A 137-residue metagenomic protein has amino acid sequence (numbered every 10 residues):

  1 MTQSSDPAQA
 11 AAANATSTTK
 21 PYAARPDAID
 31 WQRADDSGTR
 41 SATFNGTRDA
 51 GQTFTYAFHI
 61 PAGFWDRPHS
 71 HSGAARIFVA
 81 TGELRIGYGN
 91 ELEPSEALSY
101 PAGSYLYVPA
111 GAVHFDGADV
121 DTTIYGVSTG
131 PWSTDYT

Functional and structural regions predicted by a protein language model:
Q3-F54, A97: A short, N-terminal "cap"/entry segment at the start of jelly-roll beta-barrel domains of the cupin/DSBH fold
T19-Y22, S95, F115-T137: Double-stranded beta-helix
D35-T39, D66, V113-D116, D135: Membrane-topology and secretion signals of cell-surface/extracellular proteins
T47-D49, L84, N90-G111: Short acidic-glycine-tyrosine-enriched beta hairpin
T55, W65-R67, A74, S95 (+1 more regions): A structural connector/turn signal
P61-F64, H71-E91: Glycine- and acidic-residue-biased ligand/ion/polar-headgroup-sensing regions
D66-P68, I86-G87, V108, V113-D119: Short beta-strand His + acidic residue motifs that chelate non-heme Fe in jelly-roll/DSBH and cupin folds
